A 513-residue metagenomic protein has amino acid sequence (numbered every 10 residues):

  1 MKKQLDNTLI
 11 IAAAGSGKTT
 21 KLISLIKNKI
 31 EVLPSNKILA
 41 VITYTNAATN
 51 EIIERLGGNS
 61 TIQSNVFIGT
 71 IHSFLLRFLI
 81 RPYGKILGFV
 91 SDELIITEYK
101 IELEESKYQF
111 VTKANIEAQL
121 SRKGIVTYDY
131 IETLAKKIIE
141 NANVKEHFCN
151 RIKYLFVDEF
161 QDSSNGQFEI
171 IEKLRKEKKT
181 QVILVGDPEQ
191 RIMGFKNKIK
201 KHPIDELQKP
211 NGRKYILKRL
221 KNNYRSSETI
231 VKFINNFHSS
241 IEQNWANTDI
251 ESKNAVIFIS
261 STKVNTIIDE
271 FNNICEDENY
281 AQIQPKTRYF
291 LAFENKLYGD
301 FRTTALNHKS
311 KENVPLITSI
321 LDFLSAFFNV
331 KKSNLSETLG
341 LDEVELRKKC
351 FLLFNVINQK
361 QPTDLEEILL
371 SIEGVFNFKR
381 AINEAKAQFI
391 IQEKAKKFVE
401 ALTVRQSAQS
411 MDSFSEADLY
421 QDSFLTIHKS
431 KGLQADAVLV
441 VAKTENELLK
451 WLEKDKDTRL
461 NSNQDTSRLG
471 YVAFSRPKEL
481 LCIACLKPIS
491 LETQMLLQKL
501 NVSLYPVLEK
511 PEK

Functional and structural regions predicted by a protein language model:
M1-K513: The feature marks helicase ATPase cores and/or their adjacent C-terminal helical subdomains in SF1/SF2/AAA+ helicases
